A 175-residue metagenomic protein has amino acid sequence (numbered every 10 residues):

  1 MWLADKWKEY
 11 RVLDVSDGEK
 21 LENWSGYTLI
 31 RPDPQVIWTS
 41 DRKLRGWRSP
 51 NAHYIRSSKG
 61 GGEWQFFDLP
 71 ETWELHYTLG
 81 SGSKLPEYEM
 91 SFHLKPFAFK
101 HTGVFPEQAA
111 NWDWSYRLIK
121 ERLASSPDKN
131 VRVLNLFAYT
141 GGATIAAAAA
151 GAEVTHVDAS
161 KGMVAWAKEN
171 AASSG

Functional and structural regions predicted by a protein language model:
M1-A4: N-terminal accessory targeting/assembly segments
W7-E22, L29-P106, D113: Non-catalytic substrate-recognition/targeting regions of SAM-dependent transferases
P106-P127: Conserved alpha-helix/loop element of class I SAM-dependent methyltransferases that forms part of the SAM/SAH-binding
D128-Y139: Conserved class I S-adenosyl-L-methionine
T140-E153: Conserved SAM-binding loop of SAM-dependent methyltransferases across substrates and taxa, primarily the Class I
H156: Short beta-strand "acidic-cap" motif of Rossmann-like dinucleotide-binding folds
S160-G162: Conserved SAM/SAH-binding beta-strand->alpha-helix loop
A165-G175: S-adenosyl-L-methionine
